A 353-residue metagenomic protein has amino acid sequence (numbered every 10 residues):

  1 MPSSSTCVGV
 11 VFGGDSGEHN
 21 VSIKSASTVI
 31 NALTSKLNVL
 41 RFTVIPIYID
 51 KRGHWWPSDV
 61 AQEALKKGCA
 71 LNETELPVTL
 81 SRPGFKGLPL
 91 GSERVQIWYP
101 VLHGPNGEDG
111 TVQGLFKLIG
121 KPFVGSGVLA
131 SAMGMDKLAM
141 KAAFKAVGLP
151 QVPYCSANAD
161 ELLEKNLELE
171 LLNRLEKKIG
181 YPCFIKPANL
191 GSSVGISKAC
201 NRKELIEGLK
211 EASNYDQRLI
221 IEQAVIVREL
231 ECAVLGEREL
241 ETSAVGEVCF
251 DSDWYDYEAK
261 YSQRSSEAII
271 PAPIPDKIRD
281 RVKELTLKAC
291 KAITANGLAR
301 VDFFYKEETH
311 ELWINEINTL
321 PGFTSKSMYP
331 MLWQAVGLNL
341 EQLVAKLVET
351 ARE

Functional and structural regions predicted by a protein language model:
M1-L129, M133-M135, A139, N158-E170: ATP-binding N-terminal substructure of ATP-dependent carboxylate-amine bond-forming enzymes
P2-V11, S16, K24, M133-E222 (+1 more regions): Active-site nucleotide/adenylate-binding loops and adjacent lid/helix of ATP-dependent enzymes
V44, P122-F123, Q151, C183 (+1 more regions): Hydrophobic beta-strand scaffold residues
H103-G104, S193, V248-D251, N318-L332: Glycine-rich phosphate/pyrophosphate-binding beta-alpha loops
S197-E284, K306-E307, E311-W313: Phosphate-binding site of ATP-dependent enzymes
Q223, A233-V234, C290-F323, W333: Conserved metal-phosphate-binding beta-hairpin within the catalytic cores of diverse ATP-dependent phosphoryl-transfer
E247-A299, M328-E353: Active-site "cap" helix and flanking loop/linker of ATP-utilizing ligase/carboxylase catalytic domains
